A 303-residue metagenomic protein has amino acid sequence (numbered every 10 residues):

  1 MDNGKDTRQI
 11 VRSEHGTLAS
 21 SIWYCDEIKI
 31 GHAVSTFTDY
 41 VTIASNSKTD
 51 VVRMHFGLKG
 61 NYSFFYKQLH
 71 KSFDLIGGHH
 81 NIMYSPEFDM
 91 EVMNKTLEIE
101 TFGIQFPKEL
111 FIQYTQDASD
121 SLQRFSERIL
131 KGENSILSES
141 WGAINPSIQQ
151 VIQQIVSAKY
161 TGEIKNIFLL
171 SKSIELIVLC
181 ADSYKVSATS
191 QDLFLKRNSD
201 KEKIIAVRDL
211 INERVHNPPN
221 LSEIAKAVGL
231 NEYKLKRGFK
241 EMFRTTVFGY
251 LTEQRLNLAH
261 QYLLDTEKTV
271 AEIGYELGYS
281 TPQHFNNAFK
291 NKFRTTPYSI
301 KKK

Functional and structural regions predicted by a protein language model:
M1-G4: Short Lys/Arg-enriched alpha/beta "domain-start" segment
D6-I129: N-terminal regulatory/effector-sensing and dimerization cores that precede helix-turn-helix DNA-binding domains
S126-A143, K159-F168, V178-D209, E213 (+2 more regions): Short, Lys/Arg-enriched, Trp-marked, Pro/Gly-tolerant hinge/linker segments that flank
I148-G162: A long, hydrophobic alpha-helical segment
I205-E223, E241-Q283, K302-K303: Terminal helix-turn-helix DNA-binding modules in bacterial transcription factors
V228-N231, S280-T281: Short coil turns linking two alpha-helices in DNA-binding domains
K234-L235, F239, H284-F285, F289: Short hydrophobic/aromatic patch on the recognition helix
N286-K303: …primarily DNA-binding HTH/wHTH and HhH modules…
